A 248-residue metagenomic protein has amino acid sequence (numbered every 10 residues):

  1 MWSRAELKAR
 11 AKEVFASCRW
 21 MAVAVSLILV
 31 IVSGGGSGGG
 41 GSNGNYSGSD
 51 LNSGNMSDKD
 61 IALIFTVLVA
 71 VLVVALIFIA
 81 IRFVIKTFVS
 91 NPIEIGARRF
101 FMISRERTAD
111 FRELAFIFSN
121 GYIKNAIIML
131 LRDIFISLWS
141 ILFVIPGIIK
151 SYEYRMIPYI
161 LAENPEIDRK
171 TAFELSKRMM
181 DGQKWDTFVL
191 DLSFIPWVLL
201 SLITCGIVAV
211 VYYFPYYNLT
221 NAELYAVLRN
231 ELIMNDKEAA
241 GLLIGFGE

Functional and structural regions predicted by a protein language model:
M1-E248: Hydrophobic alpha-helical membrane segments
